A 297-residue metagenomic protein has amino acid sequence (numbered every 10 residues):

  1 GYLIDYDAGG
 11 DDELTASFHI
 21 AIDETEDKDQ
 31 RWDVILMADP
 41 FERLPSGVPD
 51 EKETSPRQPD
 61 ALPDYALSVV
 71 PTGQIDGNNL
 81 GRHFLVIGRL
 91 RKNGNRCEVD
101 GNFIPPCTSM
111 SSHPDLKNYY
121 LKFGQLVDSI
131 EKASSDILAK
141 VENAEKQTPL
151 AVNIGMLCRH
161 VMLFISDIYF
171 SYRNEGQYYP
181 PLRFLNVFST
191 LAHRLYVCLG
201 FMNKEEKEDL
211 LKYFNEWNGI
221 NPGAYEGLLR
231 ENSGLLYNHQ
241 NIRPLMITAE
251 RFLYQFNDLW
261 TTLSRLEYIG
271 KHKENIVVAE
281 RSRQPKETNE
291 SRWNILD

Functional and structural regions predicted by a protein language model:
G1-E13: Extended assembly-interface regions of large multimeric machines
G1-Y2, D39-R43, N93-N95: Generic structural motif
L3, D33-M37, V86-R89: Ordered hydrophobic segments in well-structured contexts
Y6, L44-G47, V99-G101: Short helix/loop capping segments that flank catalytic or ligand/cofactor-binding pockets
A8-D11, S46-A61: "Short basic amphipathic alpha-helical interaction patches in structured regions
L14-D50: Elongated alpha-helical scaffolds
T54-T190: Mixed-charge (acidic/basic) macromolecular-recognition segments
E175-D297: Extended, amphipathic alpha-helical scaffolds
